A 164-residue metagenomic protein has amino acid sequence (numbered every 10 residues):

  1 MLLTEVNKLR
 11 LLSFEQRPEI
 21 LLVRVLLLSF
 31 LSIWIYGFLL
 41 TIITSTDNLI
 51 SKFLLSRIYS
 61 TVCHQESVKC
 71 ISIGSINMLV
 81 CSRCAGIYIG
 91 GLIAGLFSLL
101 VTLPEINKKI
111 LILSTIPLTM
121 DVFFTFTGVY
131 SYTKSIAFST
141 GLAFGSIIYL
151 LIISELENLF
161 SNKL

Functional and structural regions predicted by a protein language model:
K8-E19: Cytosolic juxtamembrane amphipathic/interface segments immediately preceding and feeding into a transmembrane helix
R17, L99-N107, F160-L164: Membrane-interface helix-boundary motifs at transmembrane edges
L21-L49: N-terminal signal-anchor transmembrane alpha helix
I33-L40, T115-F126: Aromatic-anchored segments of alpha-helical transmembrane domains
D47-V80: Extracytosolic (periplasmic/ER-lumenal) interhelical loops and adjacent juxtamembrane/interface segments of multi-pass
N77, P104, F126-I136: Membrane-interface helix caps and helix-loop-helix hairpins in membrane proteins
N77-L92, S135-S146: Membrane-interface loop-to-helix entry segments
G86-L103, S146-L156: Membrane-interfacial alpha-helical segments at the cytosolic side of multi-pass membrane proteins
